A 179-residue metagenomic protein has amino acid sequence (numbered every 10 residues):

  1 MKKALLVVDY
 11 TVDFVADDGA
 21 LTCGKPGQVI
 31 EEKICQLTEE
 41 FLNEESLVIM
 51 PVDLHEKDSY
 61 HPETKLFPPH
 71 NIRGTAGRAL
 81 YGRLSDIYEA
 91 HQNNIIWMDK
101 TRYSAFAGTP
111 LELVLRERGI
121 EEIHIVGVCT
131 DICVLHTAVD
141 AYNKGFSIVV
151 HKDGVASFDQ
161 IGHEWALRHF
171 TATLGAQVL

Functional and structural regions predicted by a protein language model:
M1-A4, E32-E44, P68-L179: Active-site-adjacent betaalpha module
V8, V52, K152: Active-site flanking residues adjacent to catalytic metal/cofactor-binding acidic residues
T11-D17: Short acidic, Gly/Ser-rich segments with clustered Asp/Glu that frequently serve as metal-coordination loops in enzyme
V12, E56, A156: Short, glycine/acidic-enriched loop or turn micro-motifs at the edges of active sites
G19-G27, K65-N71: Short glycine-enriched, charge-decorated loop/helix-capping segments at active-site entrances that position
L47-D53: Short beta-strand segments at enzyme active-site cores
S59-E63: Metal-dependent catalytic neighborhoods of phosphoester/phosphodiester hydrolases
